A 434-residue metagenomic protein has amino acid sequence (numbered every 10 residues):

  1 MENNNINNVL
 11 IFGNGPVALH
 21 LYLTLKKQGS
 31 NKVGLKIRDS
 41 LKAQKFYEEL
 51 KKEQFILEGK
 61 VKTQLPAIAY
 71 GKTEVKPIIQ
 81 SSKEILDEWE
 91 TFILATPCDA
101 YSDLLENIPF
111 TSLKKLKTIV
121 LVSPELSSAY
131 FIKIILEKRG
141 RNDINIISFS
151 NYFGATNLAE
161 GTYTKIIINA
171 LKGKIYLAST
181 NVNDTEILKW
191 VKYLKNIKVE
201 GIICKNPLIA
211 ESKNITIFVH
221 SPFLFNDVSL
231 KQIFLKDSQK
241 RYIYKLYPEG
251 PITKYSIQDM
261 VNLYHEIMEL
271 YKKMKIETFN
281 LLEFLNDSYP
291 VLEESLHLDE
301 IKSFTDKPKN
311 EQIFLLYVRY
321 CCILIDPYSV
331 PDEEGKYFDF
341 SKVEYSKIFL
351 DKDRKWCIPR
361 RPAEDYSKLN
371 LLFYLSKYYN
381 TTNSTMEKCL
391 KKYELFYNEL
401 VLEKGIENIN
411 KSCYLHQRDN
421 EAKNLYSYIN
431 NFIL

Functional and structural regions predicted by a protein language model:
M1-Q64: NAD(P)+-binding Rossmann beta1-loop-alpha1 motif at the extreme N-terminus of oxidoreductases
N8, E90-F92, T118: Structural motif
A67-S112, A178-N181: Rossmann-like NAD(P)-binding element
L94, Y101-E160: Rossmann-like NAD(P)(H) cofactor-binding subdomain of soluble oxidoreductases
F131-K236: Rossmann-fold dinucleotide-binding core
K213-P362, Y366-K368: C-terminal substrate-binding/catalytic lobe of Rossmann-fold NAD(P)-dependent dehydrogenases
M268, F373-K377: Amphipathic alpha-helical segments within well-ordered protein domains
Y379-L434: C-terminal amphipathic alpha-helical interaction region
